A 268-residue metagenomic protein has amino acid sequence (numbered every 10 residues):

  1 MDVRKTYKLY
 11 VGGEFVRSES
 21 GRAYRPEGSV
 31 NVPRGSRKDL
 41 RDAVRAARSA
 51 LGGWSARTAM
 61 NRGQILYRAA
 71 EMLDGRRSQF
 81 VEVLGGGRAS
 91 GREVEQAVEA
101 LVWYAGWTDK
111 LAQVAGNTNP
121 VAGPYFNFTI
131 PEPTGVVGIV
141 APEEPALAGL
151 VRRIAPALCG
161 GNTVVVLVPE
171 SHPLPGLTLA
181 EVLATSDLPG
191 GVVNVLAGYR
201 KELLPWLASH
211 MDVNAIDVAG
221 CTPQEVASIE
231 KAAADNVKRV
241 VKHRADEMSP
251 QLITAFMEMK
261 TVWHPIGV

Functional and structural regions predicted by a protein language model:
M1-G85, V241, S249, E258-V268: Short, structured beta/alpha segment
V11-G13, E19, A105, A141 (+1 more regions): Pocket-edge structural micro-motifs
R34, E95, G198: Conserved phosphate-coordination/catalytic loops
A46, R68, V83, A100-W103 (+3 more regions): Alpha-helical scaffold segments in soluble metabolic enzymes
W54-I154: N-terminal Rossmann NAD(P)-binding subdomain characteristic of aldehyde/semialdehyde dehydrogenases
K110-V268: Rossmann-like NAD(P) dinucleotide-binding subdomain of oxidoreductase/dehydrogenase enzymes
